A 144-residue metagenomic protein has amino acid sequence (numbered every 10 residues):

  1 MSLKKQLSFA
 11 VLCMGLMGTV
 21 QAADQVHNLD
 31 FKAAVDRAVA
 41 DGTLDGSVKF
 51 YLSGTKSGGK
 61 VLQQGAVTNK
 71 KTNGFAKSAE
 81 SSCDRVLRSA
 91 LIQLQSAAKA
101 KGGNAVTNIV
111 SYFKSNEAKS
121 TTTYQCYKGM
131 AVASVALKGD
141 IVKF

Functional and structural regions predicted by a protein language model:
M1-F9: Bacterial N-terminal signal peptides that target proteins for export
S8-L16: Hydrophobic helical h-region of N-terminal Sec-dependent signal peptides in bacterial secretory/periplasmic proteins
G18-A23: Sec/Tat signal peptide C-region and signal peptidase I cleavage site
A34-F75: Compositionally biased P/S/T/G-rich terminal and signal peptide-adjacent segments that lie outside catalytic cores
Q63-A118: Short, well-ordered alpha-helical segments
N108-F144: Surface-exposed short loop/turn segments
